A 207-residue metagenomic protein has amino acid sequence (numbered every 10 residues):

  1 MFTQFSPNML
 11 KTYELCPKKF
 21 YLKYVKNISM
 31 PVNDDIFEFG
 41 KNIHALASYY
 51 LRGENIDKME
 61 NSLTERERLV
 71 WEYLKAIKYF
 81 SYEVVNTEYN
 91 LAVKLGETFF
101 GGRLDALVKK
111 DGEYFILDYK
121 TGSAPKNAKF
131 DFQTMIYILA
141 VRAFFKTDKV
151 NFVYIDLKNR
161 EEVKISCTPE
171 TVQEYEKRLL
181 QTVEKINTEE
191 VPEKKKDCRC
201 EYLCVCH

Functional and structural regions predicted by a protein language model:
F2-T3, P7-N55, E88-Y89: Nuclease catalytic cores
F5, G96, V141-H207: Metal-dependent nuclease catalytic regions and adjoining charged, substrate-binding loops involved in nucleic-acid end
C16, I43-H44, A106, Y137 (+2 more regions): A residue-level signal for conserved active-site and pocket-lining positions in enzyme catalytic cores
K26, K120-S123, D156-K158, P169: A short beta-strand motif that forms part of the nucleic acid-binding face of small beta-barrel RNA-binding folds
M30-V32, G96, A124-A128, V163-K164: A generic structural signal for short coil/turn motifs at secondary-structure boundaries
F37, A128-T134, P169, Q173: Short, conserved loop/turn and helix-capping segments at secondary-structure boundaries that abut family-defining
Y49-K126, F132, T147-V153: Catalytic cores of nuclease domains that cleave nucleic-acid phosphodiester backbones
D131-A143: An active-site-proximal "capping" alpha-helix that borders the catalytic cofactor pocket
